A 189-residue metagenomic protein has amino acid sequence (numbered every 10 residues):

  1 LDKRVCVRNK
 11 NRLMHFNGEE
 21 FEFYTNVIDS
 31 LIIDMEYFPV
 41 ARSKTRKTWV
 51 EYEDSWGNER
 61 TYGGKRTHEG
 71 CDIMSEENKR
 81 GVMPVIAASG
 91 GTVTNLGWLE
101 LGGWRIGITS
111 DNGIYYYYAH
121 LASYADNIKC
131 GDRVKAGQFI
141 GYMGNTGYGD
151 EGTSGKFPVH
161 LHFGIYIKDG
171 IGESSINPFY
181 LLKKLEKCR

Functional and structural regions predicted by a protein language model:
D2-W104, A136, G149, K187: Surface-exposed, glycine-biased beta-strand/turn segments
V50-D54, G63, Y118-L121, G172-L185: Short amphipathic beta-strand/extended segments with alternating polar/hydrophobic composition
K65-N78, G107-I114, I165-I176: Small beta-barrel nucleic-acid-binding modules, principally OB-folds
S75, N95, H120-S123, N145 (+1 more regions): A residue-level detector for short acidic-glycine micro-motifs
K79, C130, K135-Q138, Y142 (+1 more regions): Acidic, glycine-rich catalytic/binding loops that coordinate metals and/or anionic ligands
I86-C130, G152-H160: Zn2+-dependent peptidoglycan hydrolase active-site motif and core
R105-I108, K135-E151: Short hydrophobic beta/alpha edge segments that flank linear recognition/processing sites
I114, A125, Y142, G147 (+1 more regions): Feature marks short, surface-exposed loop/turn motifs that line or immediately flank catalytic pockets and channel
